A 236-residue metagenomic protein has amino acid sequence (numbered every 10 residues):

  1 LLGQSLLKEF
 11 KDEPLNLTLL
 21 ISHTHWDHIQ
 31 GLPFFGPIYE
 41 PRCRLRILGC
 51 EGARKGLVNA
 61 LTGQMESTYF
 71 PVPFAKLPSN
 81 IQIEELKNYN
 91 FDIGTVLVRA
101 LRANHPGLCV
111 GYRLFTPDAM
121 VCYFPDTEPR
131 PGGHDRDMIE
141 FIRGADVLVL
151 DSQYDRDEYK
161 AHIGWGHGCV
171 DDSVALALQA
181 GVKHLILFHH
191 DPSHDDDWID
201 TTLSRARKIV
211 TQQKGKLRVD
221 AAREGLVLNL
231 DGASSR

Functional and structural regions predicted by a protein language model:
L1-C122, G133, M138-I139, I199-S235: Binuclear metal-dependent hydrolase catalytic cores
H23, D126, H189: Active-site glycine-centered loops adjacent to acidic/histidine catalytic or metal-binding residues that shape
E51, T127, D191: Residue-level signal for short, function-critical loop segments
N90, T127-E128: A short, sequence-level motif marking secondary-structure junctions
V121-F124, Y159: Short, basic, glycine/proline-bearing loop/turn elements
R130-R223: Cap/insert and terminal regions of metallo-dependent hydrolase folds
